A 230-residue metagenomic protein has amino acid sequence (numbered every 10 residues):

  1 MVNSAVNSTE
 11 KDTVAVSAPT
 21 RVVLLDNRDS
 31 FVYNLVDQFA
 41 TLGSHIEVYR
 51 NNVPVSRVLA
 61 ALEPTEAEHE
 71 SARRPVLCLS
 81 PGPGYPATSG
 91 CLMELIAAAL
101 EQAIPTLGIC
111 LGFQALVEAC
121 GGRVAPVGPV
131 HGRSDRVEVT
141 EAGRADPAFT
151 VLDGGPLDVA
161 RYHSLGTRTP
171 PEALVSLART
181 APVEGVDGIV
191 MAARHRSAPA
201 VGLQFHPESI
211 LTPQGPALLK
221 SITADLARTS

Functional and structural regions predicted by a protein language model:
N3, N7, T13, I210-S230: Acyltransferase
S17-V23, P75: Extreme N-terminal starter segment of soluble prokaryotic enzymes
R21, H45, P105-L107, D158 (+1 more regions): Structural signature of beta-strand start/N-cap positions in the alpha/beta core of ABC transporter nucleotide-binding
R21-S44: Short, charged N-terminal beta->alpha structural module
S44-V53: A short beta-strand-loop structural module common to alpha/beta enzyme folds
V55-A72, T150: Short amphipathic alpha-helix with an adjacent loop that forms part of the alpha/beta core around
A61, E70-D146: Cysteine-nucleophile active-site neighborhood
A148-S197: Catalytic beta-strand/loop cores that center a nucleophilic Ser/Cys/Thr and support acyl-enzyme chemistry
